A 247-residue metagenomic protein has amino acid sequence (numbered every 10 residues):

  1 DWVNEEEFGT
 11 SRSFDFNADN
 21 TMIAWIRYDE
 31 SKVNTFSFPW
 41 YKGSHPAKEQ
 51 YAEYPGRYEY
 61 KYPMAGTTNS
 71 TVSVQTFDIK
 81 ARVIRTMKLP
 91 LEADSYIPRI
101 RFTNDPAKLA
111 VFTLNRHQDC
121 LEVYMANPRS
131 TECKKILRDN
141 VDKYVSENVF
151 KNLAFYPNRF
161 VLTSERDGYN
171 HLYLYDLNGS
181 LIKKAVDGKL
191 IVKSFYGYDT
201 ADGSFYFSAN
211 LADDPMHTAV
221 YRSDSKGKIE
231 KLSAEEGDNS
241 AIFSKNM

Functional and structural regions predicted by a protein language model:
D1, R85-K88, C133-R138, I182-D187 (+1 more regions): Beta-propeller fold detector
D1-D15, M22-K80, I84-T86: Predominantly five- to eight-bladed beta-propeller fold
W2-T10, E92-I97, D142-F150, K189-F195 (+1 more regions): Short glycine-/Asp-/Thr-/Trp-enriched loop segments that recur within the blades of beta-propeller repeat domains
R12-D15, A24-E30, M64-T68, F102-N104 (+6 more regions): Beta-strand C-termini and the immediately following turn/loop, strongest in propeller blades
T21, I26, Y198-M247: N-terminal targeting or regulatory segments adjacent to alpha/beta-hydrolase or S9 domains
K32-F38, T71-S73, Q118-Y124, G168-Y173 (+1 more regions): Structural motif
V72-I79, Y124-T131, L174-N178, Y221-S225: Beta-propeller blade signature
I79, P90-V111, N115: Long hydrophobic segments that form regular secondary structure
